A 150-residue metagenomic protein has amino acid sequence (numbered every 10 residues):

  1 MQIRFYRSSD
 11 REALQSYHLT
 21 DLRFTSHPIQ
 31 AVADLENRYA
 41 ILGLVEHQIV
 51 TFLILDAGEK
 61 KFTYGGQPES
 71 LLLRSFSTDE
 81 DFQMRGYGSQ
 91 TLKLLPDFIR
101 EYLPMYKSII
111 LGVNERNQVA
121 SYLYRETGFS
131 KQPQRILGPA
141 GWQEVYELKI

Functional and structural regions predicted by a protein language model:
M1-Q2: Extreme N-terminal starter segment of soluble prokaryotic enzymes
F5-S75, D79-D81, L92, F98 (+1 more regions): Acetyl-CoA-dependent GNAT
R38, G141-Y146: Short hydrophobic/aromatic beta-strand or adjacent loop that forms the aromatic wall/cage of a ligand/substrate-binding
D56, I110-G112, Q132: Solvent-exposed beta-strand sheet faces enriched in polar/charged residues
S75-S77, I110-G112, E147: Short aromatic/hydrophobic contact patches that present stacked aromatics for nucleic-acid/ligand binding
D79-R85, E115-R116: Active-site acidic-Proline motif in GNAT/NAT acetyltransferases
S89, E115-P133: Conserved active-site alpha-helix within GNAT-family acetyltransferase domains
M105-S121, L137-W142: Conserved beta-strand-loop-alpha-helix junction that forms the acyl-donor binding cleft
